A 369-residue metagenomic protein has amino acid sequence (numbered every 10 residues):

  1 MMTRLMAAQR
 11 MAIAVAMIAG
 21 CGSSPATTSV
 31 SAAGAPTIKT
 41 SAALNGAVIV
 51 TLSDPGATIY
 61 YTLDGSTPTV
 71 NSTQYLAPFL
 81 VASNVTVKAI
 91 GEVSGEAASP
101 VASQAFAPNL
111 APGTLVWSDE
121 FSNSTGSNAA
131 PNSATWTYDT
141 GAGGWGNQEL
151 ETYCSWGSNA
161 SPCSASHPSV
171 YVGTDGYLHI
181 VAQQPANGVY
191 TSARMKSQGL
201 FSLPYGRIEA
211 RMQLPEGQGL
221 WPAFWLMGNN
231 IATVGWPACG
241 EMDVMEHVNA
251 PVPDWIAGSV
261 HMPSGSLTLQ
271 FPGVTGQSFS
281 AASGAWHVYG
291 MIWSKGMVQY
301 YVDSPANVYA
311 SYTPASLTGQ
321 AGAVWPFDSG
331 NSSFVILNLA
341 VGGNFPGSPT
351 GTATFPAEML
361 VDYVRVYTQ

Functional and structural regions predicted by a protein language model:
M1-A12: Bacterial N-terminal signal peptides that target proteins for export
C21-S23: N-terminal Sec signal peptide cleavage junction
A26-P112: Short, compositionally stereotyped local motifs that mark structural "simplifiers"
S83-V87, G206, H287: Exposed beta-strand face motif in extracellular beta-rich ectodomains
L110-Q218, G228, P349, D362-Q369: Low-complexity, Ser/Thr/Pro/Gly-rich disordered linker/stalk regions
G113-W145, V234-E241, S278-G284, S294-M359 (+1 more regions): Aromatic sugar-binding interfaces of carbohydrate-active proteins
Q218-L226, D254-I256: Beta-strand acidic-aromatic groove motif in beta-rich domains, primarily in extracellular
G235-A285, P346: Glycine-aromatic-enriched beta-strand/loop faces of beta-sandwich-type recognition domains, especially lectin-like
